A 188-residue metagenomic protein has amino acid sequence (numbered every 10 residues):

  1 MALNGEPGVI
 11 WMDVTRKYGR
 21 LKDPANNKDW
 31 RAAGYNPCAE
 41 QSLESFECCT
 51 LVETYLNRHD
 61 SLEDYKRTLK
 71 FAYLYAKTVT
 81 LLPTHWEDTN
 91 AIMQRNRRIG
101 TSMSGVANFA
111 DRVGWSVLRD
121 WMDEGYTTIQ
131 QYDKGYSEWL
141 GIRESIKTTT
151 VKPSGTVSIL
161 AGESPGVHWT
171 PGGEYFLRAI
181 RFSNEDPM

Functional and structural regions predicted by a protein language model:
A2-E6, E44-E47, G105, I142-S145 (+2 more regions): Short, well-ordered loop/turn elements at secondary-structure boundaries
N4-V113, A179-S183: Function-dense linear segments that define catalytic or interfacial modules in macromolecule-processing proteins
I10-D13, V52-N57, T149-S154, S158-G162 (+1 more regions): Generic beta-strand/beta-sheet core signal
D60, L118-R119, W169: Short, solvent-exposed secondary-structure capping/transition elements
D64-T68, W121-T128, S183-P187: Short amphipathic alpha-helical segments
T80-N90, G105, A110-P153: Internal maturation/activation junctions in enzymes
I99, A161-S164: Short glycine/threonine-rich loop-to-helix capping motif typified by GTGT followed within a few residues by an Asp-Pro
S164-M188: Catalytic or ion-translocation cores adjacent to nucleophile or general acid/base/metal-coordination motifs in diverse
